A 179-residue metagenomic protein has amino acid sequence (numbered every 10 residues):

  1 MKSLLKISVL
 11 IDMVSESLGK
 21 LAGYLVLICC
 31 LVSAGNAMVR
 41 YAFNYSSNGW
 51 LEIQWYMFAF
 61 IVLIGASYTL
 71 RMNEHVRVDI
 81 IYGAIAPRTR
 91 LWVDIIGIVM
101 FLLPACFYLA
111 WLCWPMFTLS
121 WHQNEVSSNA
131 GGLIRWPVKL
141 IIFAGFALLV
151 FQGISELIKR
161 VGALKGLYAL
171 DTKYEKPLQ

Functional and structural regions predicted by a protein language model:
M1-Q179: Alpha-helical transmembrane segments and membrane-interface helix-loop junctions in multi-pass membrane proteins
